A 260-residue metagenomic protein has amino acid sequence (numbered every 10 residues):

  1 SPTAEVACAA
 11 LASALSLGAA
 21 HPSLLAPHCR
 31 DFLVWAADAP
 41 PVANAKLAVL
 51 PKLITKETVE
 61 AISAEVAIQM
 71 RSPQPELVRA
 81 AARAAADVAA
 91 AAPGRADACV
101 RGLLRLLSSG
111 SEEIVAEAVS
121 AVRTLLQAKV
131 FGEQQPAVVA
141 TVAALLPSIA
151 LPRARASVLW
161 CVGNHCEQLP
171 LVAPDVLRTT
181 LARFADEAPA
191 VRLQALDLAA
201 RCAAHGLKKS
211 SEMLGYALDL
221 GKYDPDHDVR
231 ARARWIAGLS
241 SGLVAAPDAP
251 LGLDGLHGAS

Functional and structural regions predicted by a protein language model:
S1, S13-S16, S23, S63 (+8 more regions): Generic serine detector
S1-A4, C29-P41, P51, T55 (+9 more regions): HEAT/HEAT-like alpha-solenoid repeats
C8-S16, N44-K52, A64, I68 (+10 more regions): Residue-level signature of alpha-solenoid helical repeat scaffolds
A9, P22-F32, K56-I68, A80 (+6 more regions): Short sequence/structural elements of tandem HEAT/ARM alpha-solenoid repeats
A20-P22, L53, E57, P73 (+6 more regions): Long alpha-helical scaffolds in large eukaryotic adaptor/regulatory proteins, encompassing alpha-solenoid repeat systems
A150, L171-R192, L198-S260: Acidic, serine/threonine-rich low-complexity intrinsically disordered linkers/hinges in large eukaryotic
